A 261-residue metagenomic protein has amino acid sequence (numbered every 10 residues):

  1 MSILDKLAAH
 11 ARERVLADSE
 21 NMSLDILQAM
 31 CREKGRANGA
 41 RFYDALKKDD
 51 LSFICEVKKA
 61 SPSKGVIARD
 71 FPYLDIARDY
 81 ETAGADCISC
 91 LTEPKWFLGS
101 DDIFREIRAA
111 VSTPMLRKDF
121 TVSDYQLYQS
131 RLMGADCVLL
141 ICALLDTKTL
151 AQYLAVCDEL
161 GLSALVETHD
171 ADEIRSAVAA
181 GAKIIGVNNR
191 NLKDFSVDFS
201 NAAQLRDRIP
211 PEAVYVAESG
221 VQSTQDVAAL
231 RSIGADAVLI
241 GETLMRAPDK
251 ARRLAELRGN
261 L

Functional and structural regions predicted by a protein language model:
S2-A68: An N-cap/entry alpha-helix motif that binds or orients negatively charged groups
L7, C55, Y80, S130 (+4 more regions): Conserved, mostly hydrophobic/aromatic
H10, K58-A60, E93, F120 (+6 more regions): Active-site beta-loop-alpha junctions enriched in small/polar residues
V57, K64-L165, A171-S176, A202-L205: N-terminal active-site wall of soluble small-molecule enzyme domains
V122-M133, D170-A180, A217, V221-I240: Catalytic cores of alpha/beta
Q129-T149, G186-F195, I233-R253: Glycine-rich phosphate-binding active-site loops on the catalytic face of alpha/beta enzymes
I184-I240: Catalytic-face loop-and-helix region of soluble metabolic enzyme cores
Q204-R208, R231, R246-L261: C-terminal helical cap(s) of enzyme catalytic domains, especially alpha/beta-barrels
